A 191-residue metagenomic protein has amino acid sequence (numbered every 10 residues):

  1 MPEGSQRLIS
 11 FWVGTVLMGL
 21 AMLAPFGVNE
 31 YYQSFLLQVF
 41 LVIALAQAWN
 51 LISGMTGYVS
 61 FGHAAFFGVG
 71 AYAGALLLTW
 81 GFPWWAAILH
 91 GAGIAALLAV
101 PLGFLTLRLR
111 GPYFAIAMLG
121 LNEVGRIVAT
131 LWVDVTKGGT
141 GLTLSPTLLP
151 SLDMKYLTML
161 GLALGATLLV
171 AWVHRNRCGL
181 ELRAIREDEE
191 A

Functional and structural regions predicted by a protein language model:
M1-A191: Transmembrane alpha-helices and adjacent helix-loop boundaries
